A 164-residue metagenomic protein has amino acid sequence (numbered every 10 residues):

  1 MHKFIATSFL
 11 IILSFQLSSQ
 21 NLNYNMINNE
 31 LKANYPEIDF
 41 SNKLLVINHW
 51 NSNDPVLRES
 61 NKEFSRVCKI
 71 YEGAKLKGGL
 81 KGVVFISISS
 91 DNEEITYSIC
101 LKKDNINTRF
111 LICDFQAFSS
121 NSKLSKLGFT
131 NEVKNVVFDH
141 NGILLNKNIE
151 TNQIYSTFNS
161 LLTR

Functional and structural regions predicted by a protein language model:
M1-N23: Bacterial Sec-dependent N-terminal signal peptides
L17-S41, R58-E63: N-terminal "domain-start" segment that seeds a small globular fold
F40-L45, L80-V83, I106-R109, H140: Loop/turn elements at helix/coil->beta-strand transitions in domains of secreted/extracellular proteins
K43, R58-S87: Conserved helix-turn-beta segment immediately C-terminal to the redox Cys motif in thioredoxin-like folds
V46-I47, F85, N135: Hydrophobic beta-strand anchors of alpha/beta hydrolase catalytic cores
N48-D54, R58: Aromatic-flanked redox-active Cys/Sec active sites in thiol-based oxidoreductases, especially the WC-centered
I86, S98-V133: Short, internal strand/loop/helix patches that form the active-site neighborhood or redox-interaction surface
N131-R164: Thiol-/selenol-based redox modules, centered on thioredoxin-like and closely related oxidoreductase domains
